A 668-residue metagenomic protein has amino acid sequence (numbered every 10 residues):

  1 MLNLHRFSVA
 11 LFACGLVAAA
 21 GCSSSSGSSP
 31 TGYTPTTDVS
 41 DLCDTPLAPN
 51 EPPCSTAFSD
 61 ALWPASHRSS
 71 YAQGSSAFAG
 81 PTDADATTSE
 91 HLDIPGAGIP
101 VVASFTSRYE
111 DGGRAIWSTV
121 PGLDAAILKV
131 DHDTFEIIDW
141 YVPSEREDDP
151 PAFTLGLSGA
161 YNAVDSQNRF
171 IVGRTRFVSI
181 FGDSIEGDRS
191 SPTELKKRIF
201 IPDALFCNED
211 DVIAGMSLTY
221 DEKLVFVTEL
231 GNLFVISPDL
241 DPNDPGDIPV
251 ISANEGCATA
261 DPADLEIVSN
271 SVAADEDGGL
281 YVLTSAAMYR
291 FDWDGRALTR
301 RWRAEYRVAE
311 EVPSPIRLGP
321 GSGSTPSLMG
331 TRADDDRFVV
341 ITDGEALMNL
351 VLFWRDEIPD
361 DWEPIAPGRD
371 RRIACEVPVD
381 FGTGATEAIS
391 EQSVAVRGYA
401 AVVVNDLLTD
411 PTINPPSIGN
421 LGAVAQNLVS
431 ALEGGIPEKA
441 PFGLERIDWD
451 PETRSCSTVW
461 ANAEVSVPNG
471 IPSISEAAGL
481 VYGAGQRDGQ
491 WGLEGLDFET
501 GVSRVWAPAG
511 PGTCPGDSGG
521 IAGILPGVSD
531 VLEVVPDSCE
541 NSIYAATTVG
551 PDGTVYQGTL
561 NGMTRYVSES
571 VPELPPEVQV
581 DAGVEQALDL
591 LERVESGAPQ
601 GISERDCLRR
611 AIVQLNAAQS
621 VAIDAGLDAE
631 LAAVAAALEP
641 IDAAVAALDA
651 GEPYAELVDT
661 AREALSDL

Functional and structural regions predicted by a protein language model:
A18-G21: C-terminal motif of bacterial Sec signal peptides marking the signal peptidase cleavage site
S23-P143, Q167, E569-P575: Sequence/structural signature of beta-propeller modules and their immediately flanking N-terminal secretory/stalk
H91, Y141-F153, E194-N208, I251-L265 (+4 more regions): Surface-exposed loop and turn segments in beta-propeller and other repeat-based domains that flank or scaffold
A97-R108, E147-A163, D203-S217, A263-A273 (+5 more regions): Repeated scaffold domains used in trafficking and secretory/extracellular systems, primarily beta-propellers
G122-D131, T175-I185, L230-S237, A286-D292 (+4 more regions): Structural motif
E147-G159, T175-F177, G182-D221, L230 (+2 more regions): Asp-box/WD-like beta-propeller blade repeats and closely related beta-sheet repeat scaffolds
R337-I341, I389-I524: Loop/turn-rich, solvent-exposed surfaces of beta-rich toroidal or solenoidal domains
V534-P575: Blade-level signature of beta-propeller repeat domains, shared across WD40, Kelch, NHL, RCC1 and BNR/Asp-box propellers
